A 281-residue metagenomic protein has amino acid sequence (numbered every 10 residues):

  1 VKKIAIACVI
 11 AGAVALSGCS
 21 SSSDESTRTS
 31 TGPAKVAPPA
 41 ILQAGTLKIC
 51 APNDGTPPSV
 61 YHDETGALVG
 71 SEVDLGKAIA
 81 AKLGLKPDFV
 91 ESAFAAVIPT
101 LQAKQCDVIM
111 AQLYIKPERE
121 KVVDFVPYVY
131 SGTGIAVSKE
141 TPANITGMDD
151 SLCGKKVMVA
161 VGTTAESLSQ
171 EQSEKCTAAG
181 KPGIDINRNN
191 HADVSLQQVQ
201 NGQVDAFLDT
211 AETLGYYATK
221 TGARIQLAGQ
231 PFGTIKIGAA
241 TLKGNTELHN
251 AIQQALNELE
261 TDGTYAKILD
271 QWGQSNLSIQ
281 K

Functional and structural regions predicted by a protein language model:
A15-G18: C-terminal motif of bacterial Sec signal peptides marking the signal peptidase cleavage site
S20-S23: Bacterial signal peptide processing site
R28-Q112, D262, Q271: Extracytoplasmic small-molecule ligand-binding "clamshell" domains of the periplasmic binding protein/Venus flytrap
N53, Y130-V137, T219-N257, Q274-K281: Periplasmic-binding protein-like
D54-T56, L68-A81, L113, I135-H191 (+1 more regions): Bilobed "Venus flytrap"/periplasmic-binding protein-like clamshell domains and structurally analogous long
K77, K86-D149: Acidic, polar ligand-binding/catalytic clefts
D88-P99, A143-N144, G183-Q197, I235: Short helix-initiation/N-cap motifs at beta->coil->alpha
A95-A96, L113-E120, Q170-E171, Q200-G233: A ligand-binding cleft/hinge motif common to bilobed small-molecule-binding domains
